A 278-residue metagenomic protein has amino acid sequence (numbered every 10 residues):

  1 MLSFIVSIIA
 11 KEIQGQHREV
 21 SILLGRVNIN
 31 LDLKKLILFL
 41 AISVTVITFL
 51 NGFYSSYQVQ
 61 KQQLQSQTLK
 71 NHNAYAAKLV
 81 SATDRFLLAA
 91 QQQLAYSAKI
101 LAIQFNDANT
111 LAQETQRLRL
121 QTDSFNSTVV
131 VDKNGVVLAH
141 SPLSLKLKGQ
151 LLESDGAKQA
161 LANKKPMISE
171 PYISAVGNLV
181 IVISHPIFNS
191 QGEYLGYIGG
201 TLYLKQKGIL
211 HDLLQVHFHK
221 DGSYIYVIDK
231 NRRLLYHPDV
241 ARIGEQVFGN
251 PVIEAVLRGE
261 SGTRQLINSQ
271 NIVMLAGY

Functional and structural regions predicted by a protein language model:
M1-Q14, R18, L23-Q62: Extreme N-terminal signal-anchor transmembrane helix of membrane signaling/transducer proteins, especially in bacteria
L38, G52, S56-Y75, L79-F86 (+1 more regions): Juxtamembrane interface helices immediately C-terminal to a transmembrane segment
N73-K78, A82-Q113, K133-S144, L204-K205 (+1 more regions): Extracellular/periplasmic ligand-binding regions of membrane signal-transduction receptors
D107-S124, E153-D155, Q159, E193 (+3 more regions): Solvent-exposed, extracytoplasmic
L120-S124, K133-L213, T263, I267-Q270: Extracytoplasmic/periplasmic ligand-binding sensor regions of membrane-associated signaling proteins
S127, S184, L275: Short hydrophobic/aromatic beta-strand element in the GNAT-like acyltransferase core that lines or flanks the acyl-donor
I253-V256, E260-Q265, S269-Y278: Short, intrinsically disordered, charge-balanced linker/junction segments flanking boundaries in proteins
